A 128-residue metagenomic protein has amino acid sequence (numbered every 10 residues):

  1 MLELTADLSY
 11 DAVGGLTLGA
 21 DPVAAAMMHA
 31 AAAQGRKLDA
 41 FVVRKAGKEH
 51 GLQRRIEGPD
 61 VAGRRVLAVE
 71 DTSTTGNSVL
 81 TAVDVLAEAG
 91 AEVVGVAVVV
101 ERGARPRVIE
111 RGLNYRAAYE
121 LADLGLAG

Functional and structural regions predicted by a protein language model:
M1-D7, A62: Active-site-facing substrate-recognition patch
L8-G19, A97: Short glycine-rich phosphate-binding loop at a beta-alpha junction
S9, R36-K37, G90-V93: Short loop/turn motifs at secondary-structure junctions
D11, R64, V94: Conserved acidic residues
A24-L67, T75-L80: Short, glycine/charge-rich flexible loops or terminal/linker lids adjacent to PRPP-binding catalytic cores
V83-G128: PRPP-dependent phosphoribosyltransferase catalytic core
